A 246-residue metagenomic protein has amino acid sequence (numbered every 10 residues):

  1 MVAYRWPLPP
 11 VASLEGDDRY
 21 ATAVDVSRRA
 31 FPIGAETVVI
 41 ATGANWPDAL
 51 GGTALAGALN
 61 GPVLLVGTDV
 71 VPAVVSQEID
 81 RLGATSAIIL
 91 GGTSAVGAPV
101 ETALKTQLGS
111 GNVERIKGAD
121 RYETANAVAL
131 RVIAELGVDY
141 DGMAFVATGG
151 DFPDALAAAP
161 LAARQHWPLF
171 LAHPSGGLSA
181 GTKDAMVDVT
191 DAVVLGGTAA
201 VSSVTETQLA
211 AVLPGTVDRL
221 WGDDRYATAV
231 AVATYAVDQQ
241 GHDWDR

Functional and structural regions predicted by a protein language model:
M1-R246: Extracellular glycan-binding segments that recognize GlcNAc-based cell-wall polysaccharides
